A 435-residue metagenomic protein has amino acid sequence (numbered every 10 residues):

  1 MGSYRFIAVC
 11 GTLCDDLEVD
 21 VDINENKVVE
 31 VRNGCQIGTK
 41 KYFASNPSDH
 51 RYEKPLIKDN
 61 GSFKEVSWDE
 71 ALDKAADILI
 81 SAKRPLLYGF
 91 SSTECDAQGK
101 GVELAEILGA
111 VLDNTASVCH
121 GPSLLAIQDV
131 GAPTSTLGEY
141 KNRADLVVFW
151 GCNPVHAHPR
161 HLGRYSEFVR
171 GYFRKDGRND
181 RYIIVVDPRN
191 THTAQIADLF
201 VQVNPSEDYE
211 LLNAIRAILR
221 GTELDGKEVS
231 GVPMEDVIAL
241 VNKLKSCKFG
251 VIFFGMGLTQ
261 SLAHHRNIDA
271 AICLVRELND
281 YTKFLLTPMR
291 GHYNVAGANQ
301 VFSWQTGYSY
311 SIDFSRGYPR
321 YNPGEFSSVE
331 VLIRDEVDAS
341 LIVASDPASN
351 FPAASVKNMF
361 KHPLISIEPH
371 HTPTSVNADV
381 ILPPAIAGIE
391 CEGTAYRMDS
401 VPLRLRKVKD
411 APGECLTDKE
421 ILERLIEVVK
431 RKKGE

Functional and structural regions predicted by a protein language model:
M1-A217, G231, M256, E336 (+1 more regions): N-terminal export/assembly segments and adjacent metallocofactor-ligating motifs of anaerobic energy-metabolism
Y4-E18, Q260, R290-S303: N-terminal, charge-rich interaction modules
P85-G89, G250-G255, L286-P288, S340-I342: Short hydrophobic beta-strand segments
A97-G101, A105, L212, N267 (+4 more regions): Short, highly selective alpha-helical patches that border small-molecule cofactor pockets in redox/cofactor-processing
A105-E167, I272-V376, A385-E390: Extended redox/cofactor-interaction regions of prokaryotic respiratory oxidoreductases
D187-R189, T193-D225, M256, A263-H264 (+4 more regions): Short alpha-helices
E223-H265: A charged, amphipathic alpha-helical module
